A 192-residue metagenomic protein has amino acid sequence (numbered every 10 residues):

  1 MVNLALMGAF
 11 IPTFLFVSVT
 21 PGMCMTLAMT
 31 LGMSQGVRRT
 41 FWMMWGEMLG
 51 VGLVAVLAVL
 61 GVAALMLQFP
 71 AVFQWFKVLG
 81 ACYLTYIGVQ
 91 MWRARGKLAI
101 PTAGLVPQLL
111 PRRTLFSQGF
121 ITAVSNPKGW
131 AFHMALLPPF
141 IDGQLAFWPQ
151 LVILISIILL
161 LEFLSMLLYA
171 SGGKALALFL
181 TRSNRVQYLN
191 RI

Functional and structural regions predicted by a protein language model:
V2-Q74, A135-L159, A170-S171, A177: Juxtamembrane transmembrane-helix termini in multi-pass membrane transport proteins
A5-L6, L110-L115, S125-P127: Juxtamembrane cytosolic amphipathic helices that cap and anchor the N-termini of specific transmembrane helices
L15, V19, G52-V56, V89 (+3 more regions): Hydrophobic/aromatic residues within the transmembrane alpha-helices of Major Facilitator Superfamily
G22, G36, N126-P127, R182-S183: Short loop-to-helix capping motifs
V37-W45, L105-L110, Q118-I121, S183: Juxtamembrane helix-capping/reentrant segments at transmembrane boundaries
L49, S117-F120, V124-L136: Hydrophobic alpha-helical membrane segments of integral membrane proteins
Q68-A99, L159-G172, A177-I192: Selective transmembrane alpha-helices of multi-pass membrane proteins
R93-P111: Flexible cytoplasmic inter-helical loops of multi-pass small-molecule transporters
